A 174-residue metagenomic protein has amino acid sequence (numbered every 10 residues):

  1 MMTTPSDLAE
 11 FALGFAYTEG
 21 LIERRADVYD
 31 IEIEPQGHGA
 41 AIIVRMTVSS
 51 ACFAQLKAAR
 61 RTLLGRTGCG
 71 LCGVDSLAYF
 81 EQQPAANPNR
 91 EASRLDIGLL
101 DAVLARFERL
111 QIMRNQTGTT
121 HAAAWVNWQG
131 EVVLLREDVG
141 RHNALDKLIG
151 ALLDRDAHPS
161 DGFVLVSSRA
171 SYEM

Functional and structural regions predicted by a protein language model:
M1-A123, N127-W128, V132-L135: Intrinsically disordered, low-complexity regions enriched in acidic/Ser/Thr/Pro/Gln residues
P5-D7, A16-T18, G140, I149-D154: Short, solvent-exposed amphipathic alpha-helical segments in soluble enzyme and RNA/protein-processing domains
G73, D138, F163: Catalytic beta/alpha-barrel core
A124, E137-A144: Positively charged, proline/Ser/Thr-rich regional signature most characteristic of the Rhodanese/CDC25-like
R141-M174: Feature captures the catalytic cores and cofactor-binding loops of soluble hydro-lyases/lyases that act on carboxylate
